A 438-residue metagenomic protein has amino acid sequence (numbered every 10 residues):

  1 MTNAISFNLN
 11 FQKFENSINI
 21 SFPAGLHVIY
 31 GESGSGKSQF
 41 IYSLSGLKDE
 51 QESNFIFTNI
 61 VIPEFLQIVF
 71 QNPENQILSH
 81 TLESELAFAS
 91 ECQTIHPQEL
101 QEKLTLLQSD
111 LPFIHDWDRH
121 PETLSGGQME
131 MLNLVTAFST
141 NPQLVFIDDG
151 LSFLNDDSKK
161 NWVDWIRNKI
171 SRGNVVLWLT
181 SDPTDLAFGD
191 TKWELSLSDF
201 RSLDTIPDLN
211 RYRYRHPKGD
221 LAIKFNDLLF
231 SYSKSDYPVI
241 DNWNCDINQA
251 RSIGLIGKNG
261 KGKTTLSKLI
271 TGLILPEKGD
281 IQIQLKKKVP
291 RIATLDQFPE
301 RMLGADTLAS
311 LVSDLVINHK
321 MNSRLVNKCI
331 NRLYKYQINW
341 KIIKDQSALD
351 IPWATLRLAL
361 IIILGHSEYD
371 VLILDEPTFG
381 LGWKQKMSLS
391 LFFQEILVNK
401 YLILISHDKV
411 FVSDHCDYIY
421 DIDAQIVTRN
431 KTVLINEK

Functional and structural regions predicted by a protein language model:
Y30-E32, I256-K258: The feature captures the beta-strand-to-loop junction immediately N-terminal to the Walker
S45, T271: Helix-to-loop junction immediately C-terminal to a conserved catalytic motif
N72-E74, L78-T94, F298, G304-K328: Q-loop/switch helix immediately C-terminal to the Walker
E99-D116, R324-K344: Conserved ABC ATPase "signature" region
H120, D149-L151, N155, S347 (+2 more regions): Walker B catalytic motif
H120-L124, Q128, S347-I351: Conserved ABC ATPase signature
L134, L360-I361: Hydrophobic anchor residue at the start of the ABC signature
F138, L364-G365: ABC ATPase C-loop
